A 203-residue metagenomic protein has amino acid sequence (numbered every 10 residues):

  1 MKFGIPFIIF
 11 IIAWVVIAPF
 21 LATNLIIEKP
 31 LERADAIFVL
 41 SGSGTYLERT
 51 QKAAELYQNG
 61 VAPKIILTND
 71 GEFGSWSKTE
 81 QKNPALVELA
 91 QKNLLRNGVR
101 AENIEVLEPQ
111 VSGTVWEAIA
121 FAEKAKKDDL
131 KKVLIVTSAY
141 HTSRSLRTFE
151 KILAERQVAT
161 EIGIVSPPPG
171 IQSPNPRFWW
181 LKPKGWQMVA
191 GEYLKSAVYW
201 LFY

Functional and structural regions predicted by a protein language model:
M1-E28: N-terminal type II signal-anchor transmembrane helix that functions as the membrane-insertion/stop-transfer segment
I9, P174-N175, L181, M188: Alpha-helical structural elements
A18, E80, A120, P183-K184 (+1 more regions): Short, isolated positions within intrinsically disordered regulatory regions of eukaryotic proteins
F20, A53-A54, A197-L201: Structural signature of transmembrane alpha-helix termini at the membrane-water interface
L25-W180: A structural signal for short, hydrophobic/glycine-enriched beta-strand patches
K182-Y203: A transmembrane-helix-recognition feature enriched in membrane-embedded lipid enzymes and envelope glyco-/phospholipid
